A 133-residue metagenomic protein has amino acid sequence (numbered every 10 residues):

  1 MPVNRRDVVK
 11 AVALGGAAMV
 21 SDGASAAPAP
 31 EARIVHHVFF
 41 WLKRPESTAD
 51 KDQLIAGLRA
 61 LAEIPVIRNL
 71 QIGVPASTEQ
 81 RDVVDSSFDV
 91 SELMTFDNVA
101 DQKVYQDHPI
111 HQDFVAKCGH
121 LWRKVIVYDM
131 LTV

Functional and structural regions predicted by a protein language model:
M1-G16: N-terminal secretory signal peptides and thylakoid transit peptides that target proteins across membranes
G15-V20, E63: Hydrophobic membrane-targeting signal helices
V20-A49: C-terminal segment of N-terminal export signals and the immediately downstream linker at the start of the mature
G23-P28, A62-D89, R123, V127-T132: Short, glycine- and small/hydrophobic-rich beta-strand elements in well-ordered beta-sheets
R33-L42, G73, T78-Q106: Short, well-ordered beta-strand segments in beta-rich or mixed alpha/beta enzyme and ligand-binding folds
E46-I72, P109-G119: Short amphipathic alpha-helical segments
M94-T132: Surface-exposed, polar helix/loop patches in the mature regions of secreted/periplasmic/lumenal proteins that form
